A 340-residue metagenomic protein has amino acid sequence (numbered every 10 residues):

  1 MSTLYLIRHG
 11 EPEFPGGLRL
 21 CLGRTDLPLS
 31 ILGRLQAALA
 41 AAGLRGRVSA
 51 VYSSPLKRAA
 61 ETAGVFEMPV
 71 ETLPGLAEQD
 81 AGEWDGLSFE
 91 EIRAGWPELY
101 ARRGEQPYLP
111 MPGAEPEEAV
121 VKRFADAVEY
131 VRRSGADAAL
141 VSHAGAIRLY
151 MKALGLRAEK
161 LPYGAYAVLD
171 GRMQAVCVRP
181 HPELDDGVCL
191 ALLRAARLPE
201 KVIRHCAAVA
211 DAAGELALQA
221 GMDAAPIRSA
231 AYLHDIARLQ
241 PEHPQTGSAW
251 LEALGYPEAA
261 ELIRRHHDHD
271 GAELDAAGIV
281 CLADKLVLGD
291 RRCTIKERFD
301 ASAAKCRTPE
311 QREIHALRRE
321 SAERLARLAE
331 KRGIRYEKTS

Functional and structural regions predicted by a protein language model:
M1-S2, Q79-E91, R148-L193: Acidic, low-complexity terminal tails and accessory targeting/binding regions of phosphate-metabolizing enzymes
S2-E71: Active-site-proximal alpha-helix that buttresses catalytic centers in soluble enzyme cores
L4, S134-G145, I227: Generic beta-sheet signal
S53-S54, K122, V141-S142: Short beta-strand scaffold positions
F66-R123: Phosphate-handling substructures
D186-A210, L233-I236: Active-site flanking loop/helix segments enriched in acidic
A195-A196, A217-K305: Divalent metal-dependent catalytic cores for phosphoryl transfer on phosphate-bearing substrates
P309-S340: Charged phosphate-binding loop/patch that engages nucleotide di/tri-phosphates or the phosphate backbone of nucleic
